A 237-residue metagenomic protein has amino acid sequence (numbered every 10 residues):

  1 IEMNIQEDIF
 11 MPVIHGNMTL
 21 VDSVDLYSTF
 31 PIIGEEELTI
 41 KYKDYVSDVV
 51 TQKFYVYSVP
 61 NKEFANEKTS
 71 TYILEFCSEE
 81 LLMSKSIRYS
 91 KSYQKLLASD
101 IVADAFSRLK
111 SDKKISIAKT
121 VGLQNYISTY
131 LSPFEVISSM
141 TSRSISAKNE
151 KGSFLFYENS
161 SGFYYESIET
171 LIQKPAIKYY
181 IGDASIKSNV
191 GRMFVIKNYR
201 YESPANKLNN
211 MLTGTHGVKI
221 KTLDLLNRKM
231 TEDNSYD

Functional and structural regions predicted by a protein language model:
I1, D112-K114, K148: Substrate-binding/catalytic groove segments of enzymes that remodel or degrade extracellular structural polymers
I1-S86: Assembly/oligomerization scaffold segments
T71-L74, S78-E80, S116-K207: Short beta-strand-centered interaction patches in the first periplasmic/extracellular domains of large envelope
L81-Y89, V102-S128: N-terminal export/assembly leaders
K91-L97: Alpha-helical support elements that line or immediately flank enzyme active sites and cofactor-binding pockets
S99-A103, I137-S138: Extracytoplasmic/secreted envelope proteins and their assembly/folding machinery, especially bacterial periplasmic
S188-D237: Charged, gly/pro-rich, cysteine-poor intrinsically disordered low-complexity regions
